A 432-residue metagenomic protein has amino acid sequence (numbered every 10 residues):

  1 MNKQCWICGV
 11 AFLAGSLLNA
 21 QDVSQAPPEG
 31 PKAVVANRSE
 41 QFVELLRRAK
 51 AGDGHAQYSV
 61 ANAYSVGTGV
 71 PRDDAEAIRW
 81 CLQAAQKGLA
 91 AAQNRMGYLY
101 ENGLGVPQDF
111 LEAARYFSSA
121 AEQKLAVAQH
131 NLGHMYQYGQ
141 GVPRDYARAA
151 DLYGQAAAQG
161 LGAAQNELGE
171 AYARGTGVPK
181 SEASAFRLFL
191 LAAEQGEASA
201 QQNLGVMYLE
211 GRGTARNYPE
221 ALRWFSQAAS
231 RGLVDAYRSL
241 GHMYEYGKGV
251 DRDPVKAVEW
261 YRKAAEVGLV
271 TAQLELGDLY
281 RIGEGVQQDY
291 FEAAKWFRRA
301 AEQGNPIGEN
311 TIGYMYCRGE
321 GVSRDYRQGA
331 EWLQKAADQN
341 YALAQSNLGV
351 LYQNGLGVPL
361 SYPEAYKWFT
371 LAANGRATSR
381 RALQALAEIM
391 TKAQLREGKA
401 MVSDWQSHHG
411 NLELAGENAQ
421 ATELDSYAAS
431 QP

Functional and structural regions predicted by a protein language model:
M1-I7: Bacterial N-terminal signal peptides that target proteins for export
I7-S16: Bacterial N-terminal signal peptides
L18-N62, P432: N-terminal leader/linker segments that initiate helical-solenoid repeat arrays
V23-E29, A36, A377-P432: Terminal, low-structured helical/coil segments at or just beyond the last alpha-helical repeat
N37, K50-D53, V66-T68, D73 (+26 more regions): Short helix-capping/linker turns of helical repeat alpha-solenoids
S59-V66, R95-N102, Y116, N131-Y138 (+13 more regions): Hydrophobic face of amphipathic alpha-helices that form TPR/SEL1-like repeat modules and related alpha-solenoid
